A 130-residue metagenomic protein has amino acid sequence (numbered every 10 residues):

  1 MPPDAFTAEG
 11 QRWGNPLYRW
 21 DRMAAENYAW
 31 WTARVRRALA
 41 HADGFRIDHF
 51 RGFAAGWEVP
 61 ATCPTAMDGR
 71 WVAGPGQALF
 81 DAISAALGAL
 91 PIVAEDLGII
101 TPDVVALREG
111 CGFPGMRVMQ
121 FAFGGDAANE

Functional and structural regions predicted by a protein language model:
M1-E130: Alpha-amylase-like alpha-glycosidases and glucanotransferases acting on alpha-linked glucans and related
